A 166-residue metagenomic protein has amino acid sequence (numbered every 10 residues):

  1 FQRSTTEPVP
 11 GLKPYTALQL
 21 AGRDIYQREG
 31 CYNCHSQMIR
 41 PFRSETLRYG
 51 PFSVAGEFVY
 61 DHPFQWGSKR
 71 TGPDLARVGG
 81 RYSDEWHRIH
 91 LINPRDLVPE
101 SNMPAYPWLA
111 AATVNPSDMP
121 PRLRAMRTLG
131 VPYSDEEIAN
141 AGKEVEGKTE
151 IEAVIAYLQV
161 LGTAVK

Functional and structural regions predicted by a protein language model:
F1-Y15, L129-S134, E146, I155-K166: Post-cleavage N-terminal segment of exported redox proteins
Q2-Q27, P41-F42, T46, T71 (+2 more regions): Electrostatic cytochrome c docking/interface patches
G22, G56, A141, A153-A156 (+1 more regions): Small-side-chain structural scaffolding
G22, R28-Q37, H87, M103 (+1 more regions): The canonical Cys-X-X-Cys-His
C31, Q37-I39, G80, W108: An acidic- and aromatic-residue-enriched active-site/binding cleft used to recognize and process polar
S36-M38, R43-R48, N102-M103, K166: Short, solvent-exposed loop/turn and secondary-structure capping segments
L47-I151: Electron-transfer interface patches adjacent to heme c in soluble/periplasmic c-type cytochromes and di-/multiheme
